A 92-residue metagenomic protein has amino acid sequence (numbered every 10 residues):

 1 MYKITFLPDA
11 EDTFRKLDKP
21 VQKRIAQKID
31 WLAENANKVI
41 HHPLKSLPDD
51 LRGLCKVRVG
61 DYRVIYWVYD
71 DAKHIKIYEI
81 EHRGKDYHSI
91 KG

Functional and structural regions predicted by a protein language model:
M1, P8, K23, V59-R63 (+1 more regions): Enriched for short, Lys/Arg-rich terminal
M1-D30: Arg/Lys-rich, positively charged N-terminal/basic patches that mediate binding to nucleic acids
Y2-K3, T13, K45-D50, H74: Acidic/histidine-enriched, beta-strand-rich ligand/metal-binding domains
R15-L17, V21, D49, K56 (+1 more regions): Helix-centric, low-specificity signal for extended rod-like, repetitive segments
R15-L17, V39, I65: Short charge-dense sequence patches
D18, A36, I90-K91: Short, flexible helix/strand-to-coil boundary loops that buttress conserved ligand/catalytic motifs in alpha/beta
W31-K56: A short, surface-exposed loop/turn module that caps and links secondary-structure elements
